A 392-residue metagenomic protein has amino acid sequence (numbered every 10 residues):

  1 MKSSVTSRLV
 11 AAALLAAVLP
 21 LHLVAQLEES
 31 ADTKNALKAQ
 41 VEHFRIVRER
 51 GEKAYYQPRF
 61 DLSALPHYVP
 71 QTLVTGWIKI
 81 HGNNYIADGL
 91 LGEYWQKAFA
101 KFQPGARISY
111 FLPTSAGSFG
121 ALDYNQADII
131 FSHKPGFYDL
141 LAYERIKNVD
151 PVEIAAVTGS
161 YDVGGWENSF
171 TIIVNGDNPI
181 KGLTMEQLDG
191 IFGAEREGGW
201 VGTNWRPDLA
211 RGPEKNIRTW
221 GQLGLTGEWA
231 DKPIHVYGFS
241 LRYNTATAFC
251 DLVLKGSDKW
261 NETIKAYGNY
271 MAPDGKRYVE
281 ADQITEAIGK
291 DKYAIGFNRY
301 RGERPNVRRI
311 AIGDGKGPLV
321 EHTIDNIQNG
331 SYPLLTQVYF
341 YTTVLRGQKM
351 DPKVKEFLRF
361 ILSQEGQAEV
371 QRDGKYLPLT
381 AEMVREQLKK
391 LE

Functional and structural regions predicted by a protein language model:
M1, P20, A25-Q26: N-terminal secretory targeting modules
K2-V10: Bacterial N-terminal signal peptides that target proteins for export
A11-H22: Bacterial N-terminal signal peptides
Q26-E392: Flexible loop/hinge segments at secondary-structure junctions
